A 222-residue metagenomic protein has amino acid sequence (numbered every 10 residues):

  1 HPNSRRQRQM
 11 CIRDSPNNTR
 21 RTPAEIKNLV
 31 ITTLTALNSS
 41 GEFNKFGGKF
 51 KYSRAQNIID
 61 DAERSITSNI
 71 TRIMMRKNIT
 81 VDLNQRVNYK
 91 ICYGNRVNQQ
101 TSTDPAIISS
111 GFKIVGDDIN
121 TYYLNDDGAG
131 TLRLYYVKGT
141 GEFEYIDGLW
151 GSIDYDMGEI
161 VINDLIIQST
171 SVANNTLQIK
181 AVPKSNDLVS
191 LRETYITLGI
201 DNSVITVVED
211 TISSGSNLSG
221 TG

Functional and structural regions predicted by a protein language model:
H1-I12: Single conserved hydrophobic/aromatic residue that forms the stacking wall/gate of nucleotide- or nucleobase-binding
D14-T19, N163: Proline-centric
N18, A24-I107: An aromatic-glycine-centered, glycine-rich loop/turn in mixed alpha/beta architecture
R20-R21, S68, S171, L188: Intrinsically disordered, low-complexity acidic/polar segments
T32, A36-F50, D117-N174: Extended, beta-strand-rich, solvent-exposed assembly scaffolds of outer structural proteins
D82, R96-D117, Y122-L124, P183: Long, compositionally biased intrinsically disordered regions
K138-G222: Surface-exposed interaction regions enriched in Ser/Thr/Asp/Glu that occur as long low-complexity tracts or repetitive
